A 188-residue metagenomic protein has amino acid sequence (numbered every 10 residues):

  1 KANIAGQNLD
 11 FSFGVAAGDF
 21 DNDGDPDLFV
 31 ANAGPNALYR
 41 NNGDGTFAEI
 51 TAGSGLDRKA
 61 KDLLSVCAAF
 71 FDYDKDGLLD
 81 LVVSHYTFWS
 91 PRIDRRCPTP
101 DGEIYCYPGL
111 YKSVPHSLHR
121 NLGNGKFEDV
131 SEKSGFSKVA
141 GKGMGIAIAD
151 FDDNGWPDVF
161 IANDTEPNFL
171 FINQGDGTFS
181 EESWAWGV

Functional and structural regions predicted by a protein language model:
K1-V188: Acidic, glycine/proline-rich Ca2+-coordinating loop motifs
